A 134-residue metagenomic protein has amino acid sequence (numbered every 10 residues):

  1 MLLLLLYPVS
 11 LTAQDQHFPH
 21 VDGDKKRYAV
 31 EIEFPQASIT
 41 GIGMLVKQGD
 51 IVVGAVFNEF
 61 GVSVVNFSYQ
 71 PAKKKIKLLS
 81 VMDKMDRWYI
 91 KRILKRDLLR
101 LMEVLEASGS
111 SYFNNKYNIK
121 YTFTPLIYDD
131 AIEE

Functional and structural regions predicted by a protein language model:
M1-P8: Bacterial N-terminal signal peptides
L6, F34-Q36: Exposed boundary/loop context
L11-D15, A29-E31, V62, N66 (+1 more regions): Mature, soluble, non-transmembrane domains
P19-F34: A short, Trp-centered hydrophobic/proline-enriched beta-strand micro-motif
G23-R27, G49-D50, A107-S108: A short, compositionally biased
Q36-S38, N115: Residue-level detection of beta-strand-connecting loop/turn positions
S38, D50, L78-M82: N-terminal intrinsically disordered, cationic/polar leader segments that include organellar targeting peptides
I39-P71: N-terminal, post-signal-peptide region of Sec/Tat-exported proteins
